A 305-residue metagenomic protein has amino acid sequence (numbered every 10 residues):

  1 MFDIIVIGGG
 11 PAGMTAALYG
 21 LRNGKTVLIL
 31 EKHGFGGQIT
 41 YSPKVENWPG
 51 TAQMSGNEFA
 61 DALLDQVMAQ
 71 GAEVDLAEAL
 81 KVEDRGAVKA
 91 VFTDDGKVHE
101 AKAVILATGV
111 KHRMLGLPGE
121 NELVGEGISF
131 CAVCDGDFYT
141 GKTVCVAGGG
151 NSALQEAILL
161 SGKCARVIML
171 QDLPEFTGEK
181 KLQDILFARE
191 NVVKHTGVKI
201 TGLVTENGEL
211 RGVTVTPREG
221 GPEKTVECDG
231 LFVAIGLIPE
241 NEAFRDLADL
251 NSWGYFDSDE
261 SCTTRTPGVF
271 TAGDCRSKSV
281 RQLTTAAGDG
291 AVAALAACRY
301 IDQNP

Functional and structural regions predicted by a protein language model:
M1-D3, A77, T140-K142, G197 (+2 more regions): Phosphate-coordination loops involved in phosphoryl transfer and adenosine-cofactor binding
F2, K25, K102-A103, E126 (+1 more regions): Nucleotide donor/acceptor-binding cores
F2-Q70, G148, L154-K180, F187: Beta1-alpha1 glycine-rich phosphate/pyrophosphate-binding loop at the start of Rossmann-like nucleotide-binding domains
V67-T93, V98-A101, G162-E260, R299-P305: A Rossmann-like FAD-binding core segment of flavoenzymes
V74-D94, V98, K102-D137: Glycine/small-residue-rich loop that forms an oxyanion/phosphate-binding "nest" at active or ligand-binding sites
M114-L115, L154-Q155, T177, E223 (+2 more regions): Glycine/Thr-rich phosphate-binding loops of Rossmann-like dinucleotide-binding domains
G116, N121-F138, A234-R281, D289 (+1 more regions): FAD-site-proximal beta/loop scaffold in flavoenzymes
